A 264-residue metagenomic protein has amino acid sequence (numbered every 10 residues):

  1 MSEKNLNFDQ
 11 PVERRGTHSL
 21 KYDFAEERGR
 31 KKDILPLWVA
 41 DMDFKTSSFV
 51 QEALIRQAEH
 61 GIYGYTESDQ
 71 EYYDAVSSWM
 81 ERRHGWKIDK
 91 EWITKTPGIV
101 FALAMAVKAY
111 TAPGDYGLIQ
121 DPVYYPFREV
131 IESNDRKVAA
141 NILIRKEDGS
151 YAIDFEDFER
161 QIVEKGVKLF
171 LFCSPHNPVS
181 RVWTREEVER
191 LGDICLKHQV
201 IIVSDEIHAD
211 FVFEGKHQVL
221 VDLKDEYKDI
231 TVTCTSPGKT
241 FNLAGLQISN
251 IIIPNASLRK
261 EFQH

Functional and structural regions predicted by a protein language model:
S2-G98, M105: N-terminal small-domain helix-loop-helix segment of the aminotransferase-like
S47, Q51, Y72-Y73, V188 (+3 more regions): A general structural signal for well-ordered alpha-helical segments in protein cores
E52, D225, D229-H264: Conserved core segment of the aminotransferase class I/II
Y63-D193, D210-E226: Conserved core of the PLP fold type I
Y116, L169, I201-I202, V232: Hydrophobic "anchor" residues on beta-strands that sit immediately upstream of conserved functional sites
R136, K197-V200, K228-D229: A short helix->loop->beta-strand "cap" motif at the edges of active sites that frequently abuts
S174, I202-V203: Residue-level marker for buried hydrophobic side chains located in beta-strands that build the well-ordered beta-sheet
E206: Walker B catalytic acidic pair
